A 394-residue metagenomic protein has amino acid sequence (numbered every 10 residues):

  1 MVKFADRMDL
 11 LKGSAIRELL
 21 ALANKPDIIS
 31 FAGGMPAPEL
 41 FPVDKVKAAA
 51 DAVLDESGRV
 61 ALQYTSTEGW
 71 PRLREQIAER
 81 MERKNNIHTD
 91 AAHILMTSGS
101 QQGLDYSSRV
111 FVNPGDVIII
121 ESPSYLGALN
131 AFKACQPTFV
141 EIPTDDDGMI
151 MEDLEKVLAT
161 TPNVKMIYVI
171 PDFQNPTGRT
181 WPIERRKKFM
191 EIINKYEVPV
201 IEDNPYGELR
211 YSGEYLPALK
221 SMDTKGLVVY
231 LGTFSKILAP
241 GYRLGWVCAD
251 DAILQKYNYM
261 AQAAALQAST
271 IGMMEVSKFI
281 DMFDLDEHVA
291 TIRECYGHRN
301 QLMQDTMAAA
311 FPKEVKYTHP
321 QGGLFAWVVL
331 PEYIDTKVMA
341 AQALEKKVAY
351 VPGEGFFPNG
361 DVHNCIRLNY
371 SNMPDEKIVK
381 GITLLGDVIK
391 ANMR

Functional and structural regions predicted by a protein language model:
R7-G99, Y106, D281-M282, A349 (+1 more regions): N-terminal small-domain helix-loop-helix segment of the aminotransferase-like
V60-E197, I201, G207-K225, Y296 (+2 more regions): Conserved core of the PLP fold type I
R72, K256-Y259, A290-L302, K380 (+1 more regions): A non-catalytic, amphipathic alpha-helix used as a structural packing/dimerization or gating element in enzyme scaffolds
T224-E294: Conserved core segment of the aminotransferase class I/II
S277, E294-Q304, K316-V329, M339: Conserved glycine-rich beta-strand-loop-beta hairpin in the small C-terminal domain of fold type I
I334-M339, E376-K380: Short, conserved charged micro-motifs
E345, G360-R394: PLP-dependent enzyme catalytic core of the Aspartate aminotransferase-like
